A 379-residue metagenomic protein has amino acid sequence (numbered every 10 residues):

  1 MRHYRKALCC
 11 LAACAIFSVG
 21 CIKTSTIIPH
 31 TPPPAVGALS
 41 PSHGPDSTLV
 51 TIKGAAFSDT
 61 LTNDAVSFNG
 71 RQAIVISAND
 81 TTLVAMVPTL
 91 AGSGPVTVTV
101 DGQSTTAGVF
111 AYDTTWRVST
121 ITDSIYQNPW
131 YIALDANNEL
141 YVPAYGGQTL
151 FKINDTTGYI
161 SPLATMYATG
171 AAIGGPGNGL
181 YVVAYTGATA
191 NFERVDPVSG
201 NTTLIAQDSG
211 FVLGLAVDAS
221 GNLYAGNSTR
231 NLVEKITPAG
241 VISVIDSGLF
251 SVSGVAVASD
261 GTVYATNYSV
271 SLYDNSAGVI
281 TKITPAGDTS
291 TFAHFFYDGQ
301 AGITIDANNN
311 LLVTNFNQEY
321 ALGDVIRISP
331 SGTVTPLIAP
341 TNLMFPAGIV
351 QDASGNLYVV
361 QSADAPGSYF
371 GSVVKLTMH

Functional and structural regions predicted by a protein language model:
C21-T122, Y126-N128, L134-Y141, T149-K152 (+4 more regions): Ser/Thr/Pro-rich low-complexity tracts
D113-T115, I153-G158, V195-G200, I236-V241 (+3 more regions): Short loop/turn segments that connect beta-strands within beta-propeller blades
T120-I125, P162-M166, L204-S209, V244-L249 (+2 more regions): Surface loop/turn motifs at the tips and blade-to-blade linkers of beta-strand repeat domains
L134-N137, I173-G177, V217-S220, V257-D260 (+2 more regions): Residue-level detector of Asp-centered blade-edge/turn motifs that repeat once per structural unit in beta-propeller
E139-P143, G179-V183, N222-G226, T262-A265 (+2 more regions): Conserved beta-propeller blade signature
Y145, Y185-G187, N227-S228, N267-S271 (+3 more regions): Short loop/turn segments immediately following the C-termini of beta-strands
Q148-K152, A190-R194, N231-K235, G278-K282 (+2 more regions): A short loop-to-beta-strand structural motif that recurs across blades of beta-propeller domains
L343-H379: Blade-level signature of beta-propeller repeat domains, shared across WD40, Kelch, NHL, RCC1 and BNR/Asp-box propellers
